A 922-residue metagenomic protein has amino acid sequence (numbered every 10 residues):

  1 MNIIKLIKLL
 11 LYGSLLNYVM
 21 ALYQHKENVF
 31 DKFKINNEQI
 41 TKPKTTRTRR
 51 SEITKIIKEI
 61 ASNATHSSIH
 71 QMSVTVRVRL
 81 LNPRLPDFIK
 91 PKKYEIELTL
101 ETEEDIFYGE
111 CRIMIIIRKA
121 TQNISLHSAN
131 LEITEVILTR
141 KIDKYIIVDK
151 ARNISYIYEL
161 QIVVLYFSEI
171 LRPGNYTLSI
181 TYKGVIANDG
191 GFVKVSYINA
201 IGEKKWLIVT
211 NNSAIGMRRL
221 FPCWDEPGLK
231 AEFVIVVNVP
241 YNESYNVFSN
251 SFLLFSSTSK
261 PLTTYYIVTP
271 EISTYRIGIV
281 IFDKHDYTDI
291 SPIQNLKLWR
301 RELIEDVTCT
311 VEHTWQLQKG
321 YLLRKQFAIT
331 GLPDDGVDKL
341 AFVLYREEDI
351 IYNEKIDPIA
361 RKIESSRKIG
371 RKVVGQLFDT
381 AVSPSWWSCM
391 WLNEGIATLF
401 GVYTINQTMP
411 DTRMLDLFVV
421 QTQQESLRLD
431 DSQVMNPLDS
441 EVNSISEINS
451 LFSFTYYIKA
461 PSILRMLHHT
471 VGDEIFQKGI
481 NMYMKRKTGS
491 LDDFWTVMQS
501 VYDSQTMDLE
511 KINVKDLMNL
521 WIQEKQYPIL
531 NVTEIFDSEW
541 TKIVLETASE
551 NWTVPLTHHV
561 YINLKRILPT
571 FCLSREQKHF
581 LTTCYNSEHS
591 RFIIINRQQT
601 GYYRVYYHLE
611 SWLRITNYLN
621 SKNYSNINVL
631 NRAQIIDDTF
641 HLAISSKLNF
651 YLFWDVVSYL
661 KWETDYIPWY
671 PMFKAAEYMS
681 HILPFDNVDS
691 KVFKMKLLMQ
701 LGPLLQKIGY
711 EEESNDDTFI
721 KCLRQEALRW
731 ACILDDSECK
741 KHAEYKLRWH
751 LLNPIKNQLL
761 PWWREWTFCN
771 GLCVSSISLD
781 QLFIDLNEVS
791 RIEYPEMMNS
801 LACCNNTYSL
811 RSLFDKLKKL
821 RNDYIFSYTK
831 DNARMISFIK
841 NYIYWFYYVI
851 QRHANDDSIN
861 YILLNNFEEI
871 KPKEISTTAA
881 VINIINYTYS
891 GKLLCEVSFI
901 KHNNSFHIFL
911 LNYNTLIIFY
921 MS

Functional and structural regions predicted by a protein language model:
N2-E110, G202-L207, K515: N-terminal, polar/Ser/Thr-rich
S73-P86, R172, S179-V234, H285 (+4 more regions): Glycine/proline-rich low-complexity spacer/linker segments in large multi-domain proteins
G109, N212-I215, P222-G370, L399 (+4 more regions): Hydrophobic helix-coil surface modules that form long, contiguous segments used for peptide/substrate interaction
M114-E132, V236-P240, I543-P555: Surface-exposed beta-strand/loop patches in extracellular or lumenal glycoproteins
L131-A200, T274, F580-S587: A surface-exposed beta-strand-loop module
E132-T139, E510-K515, L520, K525-N596: Beta-strand-rich binding/interaction modules
I133, Y266, W299-A548, Y678 (+4 more regions): Hydrophobic alpha-helical and helix-loop surface patches within well-folded domains that function as non-catalytic
I405, Q423-Q424, F454, K459-A460 (+3 more regions): Long, ordered, helix-rich scaffold segments
